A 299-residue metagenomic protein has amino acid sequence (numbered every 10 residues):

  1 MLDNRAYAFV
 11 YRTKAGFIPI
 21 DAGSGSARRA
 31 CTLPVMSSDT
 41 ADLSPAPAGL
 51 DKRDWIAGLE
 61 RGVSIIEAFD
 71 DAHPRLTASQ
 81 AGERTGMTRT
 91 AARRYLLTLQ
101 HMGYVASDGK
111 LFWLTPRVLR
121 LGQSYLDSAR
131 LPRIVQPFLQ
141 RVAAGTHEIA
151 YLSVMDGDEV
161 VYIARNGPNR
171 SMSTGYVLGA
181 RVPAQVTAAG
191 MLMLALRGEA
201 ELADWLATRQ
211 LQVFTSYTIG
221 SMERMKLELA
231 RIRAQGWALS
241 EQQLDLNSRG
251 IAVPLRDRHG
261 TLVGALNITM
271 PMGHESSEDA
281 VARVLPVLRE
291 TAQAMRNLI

Functional and structural regions predicted by a protein language model:
D3-Y7, T13-R133, Q293, N297-L298: N-terminal helix-turn-helix
S26-R29, S37-P45, S171-L244: Short, solvent-exposed recognition segments
L111-R209: Amphipathic alpha-helical effector-binding/dimerization core of metabolite-sensing transcriptional regulators
L246-N247, V263-I299: Juxtadomain coupling helices with adjacent low-complexity linkers
R249-V253: Short hydrophobic beta-strand micro-motif common in sensory/regulatory domains
L255-R258: Sensor-regulatory modules in signal-transduction proteins
